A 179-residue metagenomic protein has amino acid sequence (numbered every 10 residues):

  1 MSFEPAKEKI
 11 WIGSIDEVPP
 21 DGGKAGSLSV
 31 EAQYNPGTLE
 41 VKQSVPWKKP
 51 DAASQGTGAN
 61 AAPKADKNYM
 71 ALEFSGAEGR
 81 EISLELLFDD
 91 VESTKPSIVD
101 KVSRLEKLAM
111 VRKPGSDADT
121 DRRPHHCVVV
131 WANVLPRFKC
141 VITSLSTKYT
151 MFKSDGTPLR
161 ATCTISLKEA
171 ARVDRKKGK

Functional and structural regions predicted by a protein language model:
M1-K179: Acidic, Ser/Thr- and Gly-enriched intrinsically disordered low-complexity segments
